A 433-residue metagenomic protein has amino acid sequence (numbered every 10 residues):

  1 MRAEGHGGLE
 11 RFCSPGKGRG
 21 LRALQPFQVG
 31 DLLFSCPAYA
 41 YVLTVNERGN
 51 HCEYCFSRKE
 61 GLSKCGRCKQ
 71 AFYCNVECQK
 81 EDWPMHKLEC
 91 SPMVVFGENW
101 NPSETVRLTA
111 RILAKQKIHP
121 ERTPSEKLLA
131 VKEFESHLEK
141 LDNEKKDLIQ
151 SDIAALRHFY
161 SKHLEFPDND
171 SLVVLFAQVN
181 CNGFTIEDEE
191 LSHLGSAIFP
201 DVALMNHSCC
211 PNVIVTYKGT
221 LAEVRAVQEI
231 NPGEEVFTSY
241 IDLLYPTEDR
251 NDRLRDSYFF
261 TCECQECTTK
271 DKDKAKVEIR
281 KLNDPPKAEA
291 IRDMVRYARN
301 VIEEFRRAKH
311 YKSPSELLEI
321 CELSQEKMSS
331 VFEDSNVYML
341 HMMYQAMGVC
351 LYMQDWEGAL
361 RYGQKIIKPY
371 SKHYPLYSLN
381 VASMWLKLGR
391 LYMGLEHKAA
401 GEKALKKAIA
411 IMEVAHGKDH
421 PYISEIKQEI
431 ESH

Functional and structural regions predicted by a protein language model:
M1-H433: Short alpha-helical interaction motifs and adjacent low-complexity tails used for partner binding in regulatory proteins
